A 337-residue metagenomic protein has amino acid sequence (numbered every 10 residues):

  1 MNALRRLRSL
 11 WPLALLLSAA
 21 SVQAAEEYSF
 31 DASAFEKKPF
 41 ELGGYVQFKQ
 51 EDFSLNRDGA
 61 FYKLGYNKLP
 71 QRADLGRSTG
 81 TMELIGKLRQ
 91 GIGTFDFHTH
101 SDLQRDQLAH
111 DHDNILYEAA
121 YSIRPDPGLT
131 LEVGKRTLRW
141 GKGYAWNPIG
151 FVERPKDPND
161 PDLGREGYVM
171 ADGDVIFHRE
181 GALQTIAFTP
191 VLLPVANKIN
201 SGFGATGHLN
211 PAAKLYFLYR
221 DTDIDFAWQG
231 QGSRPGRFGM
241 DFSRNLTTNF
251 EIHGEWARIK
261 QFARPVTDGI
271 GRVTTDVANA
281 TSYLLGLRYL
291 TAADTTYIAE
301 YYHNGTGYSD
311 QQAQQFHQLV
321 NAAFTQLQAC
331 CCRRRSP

Functional and structural regions predicted by a protein language model:
M1-F35: Cleavable N-terminal export/targeting peptides
F30-L64, G93-F97, I186-P190: Transmembrane beta-strand segments of Gram-negative outer membrane beta-barrel proteins
G43-Q47, R77-E83, H98, N114-E118 (+4 more regions): Transmembrane beta-barrel architecture of outer-membrane proteins
F53-F95: N-terminal, post-signal-peptide region of Sec/Tat-exported proteins
S54-K63, Q107-N114, Y144-G150, I199-T206 (+3 more regions): Outer-membrane beta-barrel translocator domains and adjoining extracellular loop/strand segments of Gram-negative
L55-R72, I259-T275, S309-P337: Solvent-exposed loop segments that connect transmembrane elements
G80-L193, F217: Outer membrane beta-barrel
G128, P158, D162-H303, Y308-Q311: Signature for the C-terminal beta-barrel architecture of outer-membrane proteins
